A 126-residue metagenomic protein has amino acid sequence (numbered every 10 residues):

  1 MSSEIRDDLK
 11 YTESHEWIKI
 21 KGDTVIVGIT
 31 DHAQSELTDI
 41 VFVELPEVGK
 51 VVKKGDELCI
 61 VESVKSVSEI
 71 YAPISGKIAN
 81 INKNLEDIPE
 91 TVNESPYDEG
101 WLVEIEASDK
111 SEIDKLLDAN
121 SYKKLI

Functional and structural regions predicted by a protein language model:
M1-E57, E90, E94-I126: Acidic, low-complexity mobile loops and tails
C59-S95: Mid-chain, well-packed structural core segment of small domains
